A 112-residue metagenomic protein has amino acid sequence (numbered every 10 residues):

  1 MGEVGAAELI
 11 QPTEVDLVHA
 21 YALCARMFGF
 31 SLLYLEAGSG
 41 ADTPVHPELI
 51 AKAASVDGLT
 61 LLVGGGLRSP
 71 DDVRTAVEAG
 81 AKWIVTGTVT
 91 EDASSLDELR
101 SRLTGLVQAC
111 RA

Functional and structural regions predicted by a protein language model:
M1-R26, A112: Conserved anion-binding
P12-H19, P47, D97-R100, T104: Non-membrane alpha-helical structural segments and their capping/turn regions in soluble enzymes
Y21, D71-D72: Short acidic active-site motifs
F28, V56, E78-G80: Structural motif
S31-H46, S94: Glycine-rich, proline-tolerant flexible connector loops at the mouths of alpha/beta enzymes
S31-Y34, T60-L62, K82-W83: Structural preference for beta-strand elements that scaffold enzyme active sites
A37, G66-L67, E78-R100: Glycine-rich phosphate-binding active-site loops on the catalytic face of alpha/beta enzymes
T43-S69, S101-A112: Alpha-helix-loop-beta-strand connector modules within alpha/beta enzyme cores
